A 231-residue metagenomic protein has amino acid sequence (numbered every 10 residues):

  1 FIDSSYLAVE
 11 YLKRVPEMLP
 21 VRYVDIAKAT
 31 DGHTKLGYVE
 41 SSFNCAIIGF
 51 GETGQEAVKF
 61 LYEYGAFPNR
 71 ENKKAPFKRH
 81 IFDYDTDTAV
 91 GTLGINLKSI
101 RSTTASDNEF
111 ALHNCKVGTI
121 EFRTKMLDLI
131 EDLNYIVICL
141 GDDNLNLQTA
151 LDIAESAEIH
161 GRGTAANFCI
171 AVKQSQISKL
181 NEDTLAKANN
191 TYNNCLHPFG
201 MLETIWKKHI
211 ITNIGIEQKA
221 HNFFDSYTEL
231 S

Functional and structural regions predicted by a protein language model:
F1-T53, A57, E71-K78, T86-S231: Flexible, Lys/Arg-rich cytosolic regulatory linkers and terminal tails that connect or flank
L61: Aromatic pocket-lining residues of Rossmann-like dinucleotide-binding sites
Y64-R70: Post-Walker A helix-loop "phosphate-sensing" segment adjacent to the P-loop in P-loop NTPases
I81: Conserved SAM-binding motif I beta-strand of class I
